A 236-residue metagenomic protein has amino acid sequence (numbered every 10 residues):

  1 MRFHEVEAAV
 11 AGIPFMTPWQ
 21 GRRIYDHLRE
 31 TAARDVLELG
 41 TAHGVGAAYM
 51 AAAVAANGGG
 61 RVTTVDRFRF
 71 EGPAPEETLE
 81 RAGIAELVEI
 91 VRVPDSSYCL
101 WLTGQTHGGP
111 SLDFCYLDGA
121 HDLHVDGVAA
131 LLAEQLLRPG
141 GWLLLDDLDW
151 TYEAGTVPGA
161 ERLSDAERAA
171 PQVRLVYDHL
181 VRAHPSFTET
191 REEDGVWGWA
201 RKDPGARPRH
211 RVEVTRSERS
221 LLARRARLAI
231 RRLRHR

Functional and structural regions predicted by a protein language model:
M1-E5: N-terminal, positively charged/glycine-rich alpha-helical extensions of SAM-dependent methyltransferases
E7-R236: S-adenosylmethionine/decaboxylated-SAM
